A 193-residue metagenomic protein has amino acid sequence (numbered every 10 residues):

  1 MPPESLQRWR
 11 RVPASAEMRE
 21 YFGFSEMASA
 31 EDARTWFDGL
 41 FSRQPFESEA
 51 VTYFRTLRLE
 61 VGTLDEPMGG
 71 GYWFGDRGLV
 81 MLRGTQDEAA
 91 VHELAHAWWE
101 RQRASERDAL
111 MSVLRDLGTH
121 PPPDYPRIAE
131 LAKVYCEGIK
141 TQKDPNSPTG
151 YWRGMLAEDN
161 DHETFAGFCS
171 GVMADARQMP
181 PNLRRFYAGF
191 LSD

Functional and structural regions predicted by a protein language model:
P2-D193: Active-site-flanking segments in enzyme catalytic domains
